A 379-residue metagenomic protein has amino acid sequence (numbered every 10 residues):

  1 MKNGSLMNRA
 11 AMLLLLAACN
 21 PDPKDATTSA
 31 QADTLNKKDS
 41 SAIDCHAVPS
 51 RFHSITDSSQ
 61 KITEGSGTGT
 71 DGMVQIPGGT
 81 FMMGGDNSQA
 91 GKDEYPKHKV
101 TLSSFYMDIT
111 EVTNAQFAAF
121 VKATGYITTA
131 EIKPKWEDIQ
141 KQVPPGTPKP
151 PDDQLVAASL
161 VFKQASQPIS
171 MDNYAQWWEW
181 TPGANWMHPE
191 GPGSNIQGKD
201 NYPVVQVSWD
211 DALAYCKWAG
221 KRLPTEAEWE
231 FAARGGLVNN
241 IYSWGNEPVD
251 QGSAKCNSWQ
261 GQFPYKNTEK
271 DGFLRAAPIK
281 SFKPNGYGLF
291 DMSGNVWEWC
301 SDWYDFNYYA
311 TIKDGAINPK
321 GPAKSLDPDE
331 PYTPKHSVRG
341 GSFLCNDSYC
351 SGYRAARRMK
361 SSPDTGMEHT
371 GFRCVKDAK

Functional and structural regions predicted by a protein language model:
G4-M12: Sec-dependent signal peptide recognition, specifically the positively charged N-region followed immediately by
A17-A18: C-terminal motif of bacterial Sec signal peptides marking the signal peptidase cleavage site
P21-T70: Sec-dependent signal peptide cleavage junction
P23, P49-R51, I76, M82 (+5 more regions): Functional-site microenvironments in short loops/helix caps that host divalent-cation chemistry
F105, F120-T129, A219: Short capping motifs at secondary-structure boundaries
I109, N114-V121, S208-A214, E230: Short, solvent-exposed alpha-helical surface patches in non-cytosolic proteins
V112, D302-Y304, K379: Acidic glycine-/aspartate-rich tracts in secreted/extracellular proteins
E368-K379: Short, structured beta-strand segments at or near domain termini in extracellular proteins/domains
